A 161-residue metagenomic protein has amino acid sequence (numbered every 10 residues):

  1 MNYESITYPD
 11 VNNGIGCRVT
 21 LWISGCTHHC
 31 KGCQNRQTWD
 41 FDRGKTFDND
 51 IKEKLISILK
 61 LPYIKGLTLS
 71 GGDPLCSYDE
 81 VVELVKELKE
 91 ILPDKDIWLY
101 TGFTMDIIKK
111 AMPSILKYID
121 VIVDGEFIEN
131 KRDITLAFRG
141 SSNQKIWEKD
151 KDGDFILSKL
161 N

Functional and structural regions predicted by a protein language model:
M1-W22, N35-F41, S158: N-terminal [4Fe-4S]-dependent radical SAM core
G25-H29: Short pre-active-site segment immediately N-terminal to redox-active cysteine/selenocysteine motifs in thiol-based
C30-T38, P62-G66: Short, basic/glycine-rich phosphate-binding loops at helix/coil junctions that contact nucleotide phosphates
D40-K54, L75-L116, V121: Canonical radical SAM enzyme core domain
K54-P74: Short Fe-S-cluster ligation motifs
T68, D120-V123: Residues embedded in well-ordered beta-strands within globular domains across many folds
G71, T101-F103, G125-F127: Short secondary-structure boundary segments
S77-V85, K89, R132-N161: P-loop/Walker A phosphate-binding loop and immediately adjacent motor/lid segment at beta-alpha junctions
